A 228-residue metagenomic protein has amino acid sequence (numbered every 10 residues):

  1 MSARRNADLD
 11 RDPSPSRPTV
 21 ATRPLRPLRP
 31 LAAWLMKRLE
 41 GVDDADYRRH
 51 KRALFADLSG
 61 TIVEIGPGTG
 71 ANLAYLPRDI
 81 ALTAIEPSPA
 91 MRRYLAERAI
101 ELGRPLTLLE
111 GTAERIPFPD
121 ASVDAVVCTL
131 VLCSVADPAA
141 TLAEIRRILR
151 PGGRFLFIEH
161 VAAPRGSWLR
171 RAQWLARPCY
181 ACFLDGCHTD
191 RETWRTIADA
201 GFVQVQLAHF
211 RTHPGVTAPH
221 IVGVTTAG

Functional and structural regions predicted by a protein language model:
S2-G60, A71-N72, P89-Y94, Q173: Conserved class I S-adenosyl-L-methionine
R23, L35-A45, I158-P219: C-terminal alpha-helical "lid/dimerization" subdomain adjacent to the S-adenosyl-L-methionine
T61-V63, P67-R115: Class I SAM-dependent methyltransferase SAM/SAH-binding core
A81, G152-R154: Short glycine-centered segments of the SAM/dcSAM-binding site in methyltransferase folds
E114-V126: A short acidic, Gly/Pro-enriched loop at the edge of an enzyme's catalytic core that lines a small-molecule cofactor
D124-D137: A short SAM/SAH-binding and catalytic strip from SAM-dependent methyltransferases
A139-P151: A short glycine-rich, Lys/Arg-flanked "PGG" loop and its adjoining helix->strand segment in the class I
H220-G228: C-terminal lobe and adjacent flexible extensions of AdoMet/dcAdoMet transferase-like proteins
